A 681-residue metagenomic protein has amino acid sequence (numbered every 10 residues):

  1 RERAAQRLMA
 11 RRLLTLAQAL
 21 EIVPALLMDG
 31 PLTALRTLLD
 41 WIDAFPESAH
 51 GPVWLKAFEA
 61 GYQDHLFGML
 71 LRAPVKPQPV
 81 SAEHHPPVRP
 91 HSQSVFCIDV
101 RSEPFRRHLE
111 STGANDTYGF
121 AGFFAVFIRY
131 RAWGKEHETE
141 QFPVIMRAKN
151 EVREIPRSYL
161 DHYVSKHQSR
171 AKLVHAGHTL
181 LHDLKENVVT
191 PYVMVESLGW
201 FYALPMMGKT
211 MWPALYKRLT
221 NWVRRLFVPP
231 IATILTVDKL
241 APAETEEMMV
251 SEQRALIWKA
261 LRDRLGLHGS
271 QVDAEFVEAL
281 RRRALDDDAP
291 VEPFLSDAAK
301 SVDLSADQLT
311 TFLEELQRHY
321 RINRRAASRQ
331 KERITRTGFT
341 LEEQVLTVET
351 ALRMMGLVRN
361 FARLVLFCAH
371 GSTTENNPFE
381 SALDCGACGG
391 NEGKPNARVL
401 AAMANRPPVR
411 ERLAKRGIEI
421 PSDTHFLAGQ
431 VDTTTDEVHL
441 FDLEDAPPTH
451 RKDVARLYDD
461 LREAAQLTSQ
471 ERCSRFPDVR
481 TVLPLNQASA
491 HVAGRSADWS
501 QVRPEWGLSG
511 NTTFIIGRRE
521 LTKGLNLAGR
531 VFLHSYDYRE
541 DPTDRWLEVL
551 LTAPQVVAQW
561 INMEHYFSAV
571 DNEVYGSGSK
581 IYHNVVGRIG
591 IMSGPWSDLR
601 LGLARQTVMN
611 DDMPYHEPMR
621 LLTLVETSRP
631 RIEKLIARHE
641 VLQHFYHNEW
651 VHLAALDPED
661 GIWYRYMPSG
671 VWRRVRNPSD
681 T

Functional and structural regions predicted by a protein language model:
R1, K452-T681: Long, compositionally biased intrinsically disordered regions
R1-G338: N-terminal extension/subdomain marker
P24, L32, A49, G371 (+6 more regions): C-terminal or late-domain output modules
L66, V95-C97, F123-A125, G393 (+2 more regions): Generic structural hydrophobic/aromatic packing signal, biased to beta-strands
M69, A73, P77-H85, A351-G356 (+3 more regions): Generic recognition of flexible, low-complexity loop/linker segments
V100-S102, Y130, G371-T373, R519-L521 (+1 more regions): Short, glycine-/Ser/Thr-/acidic-enriched flexible segments
G113-Q168, L316-L364, A369-A455, N526-L527 (+1 more regions): Catalytic or ion-translocation cores adjacent to nucleophile or general acid/base/metal-coordination motifs in diverse
E138-Q141, A171-Y216, V348-E349, L413-W499 (+1 more regions): Terminal interaction module
